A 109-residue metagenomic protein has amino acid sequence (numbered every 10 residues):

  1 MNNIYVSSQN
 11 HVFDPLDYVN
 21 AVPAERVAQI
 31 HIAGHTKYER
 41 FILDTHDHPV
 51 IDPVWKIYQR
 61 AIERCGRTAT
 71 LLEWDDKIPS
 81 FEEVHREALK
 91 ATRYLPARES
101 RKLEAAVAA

Functional and structural regions predicted by a protein language model:
M1-F41: Acidic/histidine-rich catalytic cores of soluble enzymes
D14-A21, P49-R64: A short, acidic, amphipathic alpha-helical segment used as a generic capping/interface helix at domain edges
R26-A28, C65-T68: Short, well-ordered coil/turn segments that N-cap beta-strands
H31-I42, A61, W74, F81-H85: Catalytic core of soluble alpha/beta enzymes
L43-P49: Short, glycine/charged-rich beta-strand-loop motifs at protein surfaces that mediate ligand recognition and catalysis
A69-D75: Conserved active-site loop/cleft motifs that coordinate metal ions or position small ligands
K77-E82, V107-A109: Extended recognition/assembly regions associated with phosphoester-bond processing machinery
F81-E104: C-terminal helical cap(s) of enzyme catalytic domains, especially alpha/beta-barrels
